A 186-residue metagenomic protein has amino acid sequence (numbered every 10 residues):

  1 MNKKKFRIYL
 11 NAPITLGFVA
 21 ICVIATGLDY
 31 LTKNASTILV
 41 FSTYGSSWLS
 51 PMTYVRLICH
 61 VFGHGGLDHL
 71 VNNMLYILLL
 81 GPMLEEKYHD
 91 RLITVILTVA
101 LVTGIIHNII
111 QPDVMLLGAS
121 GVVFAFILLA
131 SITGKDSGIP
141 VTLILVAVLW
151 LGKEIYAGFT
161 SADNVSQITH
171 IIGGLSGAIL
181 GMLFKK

Functional and structural regions predicted by a protein language model:
M1-K186: A detector for small-residue-rich transmembrane helices and their helix-helix packing motifs
